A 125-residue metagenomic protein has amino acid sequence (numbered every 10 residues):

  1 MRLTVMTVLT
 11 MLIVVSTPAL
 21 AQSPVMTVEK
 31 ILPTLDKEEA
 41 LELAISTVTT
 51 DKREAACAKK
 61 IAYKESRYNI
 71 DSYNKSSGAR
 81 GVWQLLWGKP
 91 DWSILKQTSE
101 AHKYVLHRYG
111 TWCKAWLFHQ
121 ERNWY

Functional and structural regions predicted by a protein language model:
M1-D36: N-terminal prepro-regions of secreted/extracellular proteins
D36-Y125: Peptidoglycan cell-wall recognition and remodeling modules
